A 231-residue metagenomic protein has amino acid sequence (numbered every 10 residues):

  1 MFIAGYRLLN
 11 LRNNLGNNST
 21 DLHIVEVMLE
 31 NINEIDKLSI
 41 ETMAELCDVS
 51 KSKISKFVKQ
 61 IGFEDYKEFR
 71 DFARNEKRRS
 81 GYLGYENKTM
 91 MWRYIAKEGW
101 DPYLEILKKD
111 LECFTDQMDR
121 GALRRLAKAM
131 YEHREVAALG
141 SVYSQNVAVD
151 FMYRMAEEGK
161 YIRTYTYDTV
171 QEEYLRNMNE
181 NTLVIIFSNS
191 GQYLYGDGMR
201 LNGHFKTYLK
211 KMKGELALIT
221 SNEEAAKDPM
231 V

Functional and structural regions predicted by a protein language model:
M1-E41: Extreme N-terminal segment that seeds HTH/winged-HTH DNA-binding domains in transcriptional regulators
A4, S19-T20, N33-K37, E45-D48 (+1 more regions): HTH-adjacent hinge/linker in prokaryotic transcriptional regulators
L22-V25, L123-K128, A148: Short, well-structured alpha-helical segments
N33-E34, L126-A127, E172-R176: Short, flexible, glycine/charge-rich loop motifs used to bind or transfer phosphoryl groups or to couple energy/partner
S52: Key DNA-contact positions within bacterial/archaeal DNA-binding proteins
M118-A127, Y131-R134: Long amphipathic N-terminal alpha/beta scaffold segment
Y131-V231: Glycine-rich phosphate-binding loops that contact phosphosugars or nucleotide phosphates
